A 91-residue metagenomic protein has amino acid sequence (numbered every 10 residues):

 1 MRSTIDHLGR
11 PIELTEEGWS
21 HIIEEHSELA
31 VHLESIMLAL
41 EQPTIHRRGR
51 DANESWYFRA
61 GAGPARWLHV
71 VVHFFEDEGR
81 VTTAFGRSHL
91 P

Functional and structural regions predicted by a protein language model:
M1-P91: Ribonuclease/tRNase effector modules and their secretory precursors
